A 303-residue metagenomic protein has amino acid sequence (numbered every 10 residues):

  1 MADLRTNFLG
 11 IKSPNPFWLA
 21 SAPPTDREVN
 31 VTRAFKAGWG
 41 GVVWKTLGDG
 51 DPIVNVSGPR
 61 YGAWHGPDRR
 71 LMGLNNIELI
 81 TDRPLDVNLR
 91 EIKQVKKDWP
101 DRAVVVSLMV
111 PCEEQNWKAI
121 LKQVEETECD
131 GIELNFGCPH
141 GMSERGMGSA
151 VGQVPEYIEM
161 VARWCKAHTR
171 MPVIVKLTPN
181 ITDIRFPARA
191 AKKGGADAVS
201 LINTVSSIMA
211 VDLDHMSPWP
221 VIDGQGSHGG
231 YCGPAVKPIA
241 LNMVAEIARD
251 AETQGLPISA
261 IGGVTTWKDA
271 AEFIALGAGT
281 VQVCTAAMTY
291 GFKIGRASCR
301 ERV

Functional and structural regions predicted by a protein language model:
M1-V105, M109-E114, K118, S298: N-terminal capping/small domains of soluble enzymes
G10-N15, D26, D49, S207 (+5 more regions): Generic structural "secondary-structure junction" signal
F17-A20, V104-S107, V173-L177, S259-A260 (+1 more regions): Short catalytic-loop micro-motif centered on adjacent basic/acidic residues
T32-A37, G41, K97-W99, P111-S259 (+1 more regions): Alpha/beta enzyme core
T46-G62, D68-R83, F136-G152, V205-A210 (+3 more regions): Glycine-rich, proline-tolerant flexible connector loops at the mouths of alpha/beta enzymes
I80-V87, P179, C232-I239, Y290 (+1 more regions): Catalytic cores of large soluble enzymes that bind and process phosphate-bearing ligands
G262-V264: Glycine-rich phosphate-binding loops at beta-strand->alpha-helix junctions
K293-V303: Residue-level detector of conserved catalytic or cofactor/ligand-binding positions in enzyme active sites
